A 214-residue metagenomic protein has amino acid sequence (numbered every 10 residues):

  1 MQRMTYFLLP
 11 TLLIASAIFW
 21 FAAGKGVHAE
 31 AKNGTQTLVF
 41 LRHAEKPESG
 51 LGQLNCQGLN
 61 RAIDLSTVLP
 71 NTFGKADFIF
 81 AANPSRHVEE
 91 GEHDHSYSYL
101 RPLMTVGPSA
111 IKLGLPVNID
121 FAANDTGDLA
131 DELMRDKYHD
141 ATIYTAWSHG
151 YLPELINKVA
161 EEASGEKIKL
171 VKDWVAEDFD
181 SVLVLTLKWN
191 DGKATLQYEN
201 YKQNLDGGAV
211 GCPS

Functional and structural regions predicted by a protein language model:
M1-Y6, G58: Positively charged n-region of N-terminal signal peptides that target proteins for export
Y6, I14, P47: Alpha-helical and His/Cys-centered functional microenvironments
L9-W20: Hydrophobic membrane-insertion alpha-helices, especially the h-region of bacterial N-terminal signal peptides
G26-D140, Y151-S214: Active-site-proximal alpha-helix that buttresses catalytic centers in soluble enzyme cores
T142-A146: Periplasmic-binding protein-like
